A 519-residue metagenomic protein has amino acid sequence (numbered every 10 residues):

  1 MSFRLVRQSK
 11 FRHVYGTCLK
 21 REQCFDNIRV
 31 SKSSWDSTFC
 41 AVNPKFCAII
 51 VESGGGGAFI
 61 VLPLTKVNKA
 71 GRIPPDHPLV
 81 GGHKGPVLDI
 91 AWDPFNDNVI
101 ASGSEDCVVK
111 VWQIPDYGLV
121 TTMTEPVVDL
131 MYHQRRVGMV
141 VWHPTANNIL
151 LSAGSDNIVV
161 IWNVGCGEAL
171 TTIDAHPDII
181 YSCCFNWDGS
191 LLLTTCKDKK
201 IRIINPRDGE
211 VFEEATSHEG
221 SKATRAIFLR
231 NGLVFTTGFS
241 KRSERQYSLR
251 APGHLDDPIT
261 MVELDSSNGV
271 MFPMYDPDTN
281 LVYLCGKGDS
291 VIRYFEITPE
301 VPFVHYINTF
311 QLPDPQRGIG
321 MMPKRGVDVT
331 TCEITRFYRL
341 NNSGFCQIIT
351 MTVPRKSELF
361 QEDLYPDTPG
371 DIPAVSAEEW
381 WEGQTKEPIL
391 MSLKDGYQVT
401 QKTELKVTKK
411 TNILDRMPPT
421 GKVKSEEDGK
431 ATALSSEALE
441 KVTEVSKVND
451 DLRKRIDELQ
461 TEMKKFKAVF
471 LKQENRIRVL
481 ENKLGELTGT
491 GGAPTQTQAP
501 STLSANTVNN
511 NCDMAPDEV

Functional and structural regions predicted by a protein language model:
M1-D156, V160-V164, T172-D174, S217 (+4 more regions): WD40 beta-propeller repeat fold
M1-G71, G326-G485, L503-N509, D513 (+1 more regions): Acidic and/or Ser/Thr-rich intrinsically disordered tails and linkers that flank eukaryotic scaffold proteins
D106, D188, L503-N506: Serine/proline-rich low-complexity intrinsically disordered segments, especially terminal tails, linkers
D129-R136, V140-F303, N308-G318, P323-G326: WD40 beta-propeller repeat blades
N163, Q246, V479, E486-G489: Peripheral membrane interaction modules
C166, K199-K200, V211, T330 (+3 more regions): Short, flexible/disordered secondary-structure transition segments
T216, T497, S501-T507: Intrinsically disordered, low-complexity serine/threonine-rich segments
L484-S501: Intrinsically disordered, low-complexity regulatory segments enriched in Ser/Pro/Gln/Gly
